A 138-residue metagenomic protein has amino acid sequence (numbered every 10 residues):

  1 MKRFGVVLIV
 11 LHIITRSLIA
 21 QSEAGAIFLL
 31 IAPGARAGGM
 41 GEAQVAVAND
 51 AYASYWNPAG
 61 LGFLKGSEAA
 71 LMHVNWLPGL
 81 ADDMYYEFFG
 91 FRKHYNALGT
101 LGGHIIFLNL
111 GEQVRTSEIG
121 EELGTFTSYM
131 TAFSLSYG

Functional and structural regions predicted by a protein language model:
G5-R16: Bacterial N-terminal signal peptides
Q21-G138: Subset of outer-membrane beta-barrel
